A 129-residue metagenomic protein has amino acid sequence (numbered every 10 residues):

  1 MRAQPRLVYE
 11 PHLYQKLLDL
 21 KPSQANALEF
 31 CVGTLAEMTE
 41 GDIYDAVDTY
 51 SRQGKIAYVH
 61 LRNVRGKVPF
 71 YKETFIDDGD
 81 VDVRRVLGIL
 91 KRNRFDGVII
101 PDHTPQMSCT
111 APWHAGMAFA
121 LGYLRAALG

Functional and structural regions predicted by a protein language model:
M1-G129: Histidine-acidic metal/acid-base catalytic patches
